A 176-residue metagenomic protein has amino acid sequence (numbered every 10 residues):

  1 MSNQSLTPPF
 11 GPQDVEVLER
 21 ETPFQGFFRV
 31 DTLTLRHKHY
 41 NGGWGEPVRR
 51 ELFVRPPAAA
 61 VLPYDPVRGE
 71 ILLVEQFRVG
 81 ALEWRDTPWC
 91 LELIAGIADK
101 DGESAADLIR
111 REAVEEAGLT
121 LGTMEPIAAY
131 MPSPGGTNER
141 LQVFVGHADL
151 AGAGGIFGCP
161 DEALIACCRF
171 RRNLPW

Functional and structural regions predicted by a protein language model:
M1-L35: N-terminal presequences and immediately downstream first alpha-helices
E16, T120-I127: A short coil-to-beta-strand element that immediately follows conserved catalytic motifs
E21-G26, G42, L82-E83, Y130-Q142: Acidic pyrophosphate-coordinating catalytic loop
P23-R68, L82: Acidic, metal-coordinating catalytic segment for phosphate/diphosphate chemistry, firing primarily on the Nudix
V30-T32, L73, V143-V145: Conserved hydrophobic/aromatic beta-strand scaffold that supports enzyme active sites
L35-Y40, S133-G154: Active-site-adjacent beta-strand/loop module that shapes the phosphate/pyrophosphate-binding cleft
R50-F53, V67-R111, A153-E162: Conserved Nudix-box catalytic region and its N-terminal flanking loop in Nudix hydrolases and closely related
F157-W176: NUDIX/MutT-family hydrolases
